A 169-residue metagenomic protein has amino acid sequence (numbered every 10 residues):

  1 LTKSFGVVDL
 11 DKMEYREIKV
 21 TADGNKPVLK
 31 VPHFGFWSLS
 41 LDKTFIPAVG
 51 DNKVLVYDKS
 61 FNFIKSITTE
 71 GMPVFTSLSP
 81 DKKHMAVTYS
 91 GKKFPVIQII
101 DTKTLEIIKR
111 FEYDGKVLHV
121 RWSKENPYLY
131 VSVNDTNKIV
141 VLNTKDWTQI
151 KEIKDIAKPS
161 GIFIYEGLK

Functional and structural regions predicted by a protein language model:
L1-K169: Predominantly soluble domains enriched in secretory-pathway, periplasmic, or organellar proteins
